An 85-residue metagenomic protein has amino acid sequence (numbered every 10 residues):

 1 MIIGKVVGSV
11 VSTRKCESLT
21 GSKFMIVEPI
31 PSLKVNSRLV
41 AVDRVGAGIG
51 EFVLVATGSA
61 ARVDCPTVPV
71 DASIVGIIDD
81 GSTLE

Functional and structural regions predicted by a protein language model:
M1-S32: N-terminal first-folded block
S9, T13, R44, I77-D80: Residue-level recognition of beta-strand microenvironments
R14-C16, V42-R44, R62-C65: A generic local secondary-structure boundary/capping motif
I30, V42-R44, G58, I78: A structural micro-motif recognizing beta-strand termini and the immediately following turn/loop segments
S37-A41: Short alpha-helix capping/helix-loop boundary micro-motifs
L54-E85: C-terminal structural segments of small proteins and small subunits
